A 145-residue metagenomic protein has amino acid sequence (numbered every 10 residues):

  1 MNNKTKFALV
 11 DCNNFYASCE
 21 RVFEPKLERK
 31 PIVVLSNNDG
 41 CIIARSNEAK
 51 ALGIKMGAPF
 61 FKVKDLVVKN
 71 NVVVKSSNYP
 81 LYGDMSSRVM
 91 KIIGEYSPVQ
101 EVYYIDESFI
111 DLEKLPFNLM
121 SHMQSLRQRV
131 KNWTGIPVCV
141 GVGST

Functional and structural regions predicted by a protein language model:
M1-T145: Gly/Gly-Pro- and Ser/Thr-rich, intrinsically disordered tail segments characteristic of DNA damage-repair and tolerance
